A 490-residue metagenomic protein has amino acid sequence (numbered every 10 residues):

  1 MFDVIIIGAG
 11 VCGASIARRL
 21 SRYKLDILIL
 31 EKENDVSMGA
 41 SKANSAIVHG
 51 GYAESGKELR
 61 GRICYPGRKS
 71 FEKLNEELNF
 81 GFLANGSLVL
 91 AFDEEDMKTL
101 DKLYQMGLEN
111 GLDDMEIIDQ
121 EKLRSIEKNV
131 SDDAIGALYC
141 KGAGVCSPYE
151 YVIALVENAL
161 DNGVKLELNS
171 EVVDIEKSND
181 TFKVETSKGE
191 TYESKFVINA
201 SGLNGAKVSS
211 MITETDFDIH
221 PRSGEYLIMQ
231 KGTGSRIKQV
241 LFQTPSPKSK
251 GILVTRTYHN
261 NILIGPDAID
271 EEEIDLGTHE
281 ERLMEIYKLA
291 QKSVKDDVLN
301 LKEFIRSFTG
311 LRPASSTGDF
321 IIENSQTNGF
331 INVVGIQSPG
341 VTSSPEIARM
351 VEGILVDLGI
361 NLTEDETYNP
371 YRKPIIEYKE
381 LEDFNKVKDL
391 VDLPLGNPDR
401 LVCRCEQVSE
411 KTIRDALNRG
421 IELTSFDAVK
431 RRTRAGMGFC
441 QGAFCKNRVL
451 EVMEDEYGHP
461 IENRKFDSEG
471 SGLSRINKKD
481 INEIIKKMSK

Functional and structural regions predicted by a protein language model:
F2-I29: N-terminal Rossmann-like FAD-binding beta1-loop-alpha1 element of flavoenzymes
S15, I175-D180, T186-G265, I269-H279 (+1 more regions): Flavin-dependent oxidoreductases
R22-A43: Glycine-rich FAD pyrophosphate-binding loop
A46-I126, G251-I252: Dinucleotide-binding Rossmann-like beta1-alpha1 core, especially the glycine-rich loop that anchors the ADP
A53, A143-V145, S249, F330-S343 (+1 more regions): Glycine-rich phosphate/pyrophosphate-binding beta-alpha loops
S55, R60-Y65, L90-T99, L138-E157 (+3 more regions): Short beta-strand to alpha-helix junction loop
L138-F196: Helical element adjacent to the flavin cofactor pocket in flavoenzyme catalytic cores
S249, Y258-H259, I274-L401, V408-T412 (+1 more regions): C-terminal catalytic lobe of FAD-dependent flavoproteins
